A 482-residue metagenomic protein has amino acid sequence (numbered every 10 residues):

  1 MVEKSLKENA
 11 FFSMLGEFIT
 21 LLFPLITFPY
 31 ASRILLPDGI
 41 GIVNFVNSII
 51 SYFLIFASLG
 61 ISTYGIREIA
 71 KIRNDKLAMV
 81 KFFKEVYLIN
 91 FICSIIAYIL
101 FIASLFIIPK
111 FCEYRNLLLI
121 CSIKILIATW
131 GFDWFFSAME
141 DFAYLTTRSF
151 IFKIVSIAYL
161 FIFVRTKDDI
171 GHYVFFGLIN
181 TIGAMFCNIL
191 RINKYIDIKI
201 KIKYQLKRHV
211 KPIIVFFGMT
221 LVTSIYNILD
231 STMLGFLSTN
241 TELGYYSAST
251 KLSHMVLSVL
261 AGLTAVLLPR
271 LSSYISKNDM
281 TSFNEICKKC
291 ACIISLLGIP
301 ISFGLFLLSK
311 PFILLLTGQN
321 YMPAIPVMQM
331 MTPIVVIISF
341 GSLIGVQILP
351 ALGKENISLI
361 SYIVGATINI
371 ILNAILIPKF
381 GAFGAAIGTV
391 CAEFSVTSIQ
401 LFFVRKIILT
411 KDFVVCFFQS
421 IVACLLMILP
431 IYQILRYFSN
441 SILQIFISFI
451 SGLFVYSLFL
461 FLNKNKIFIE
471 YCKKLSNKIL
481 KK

Functional and structural regions predicted by a protein language model:
M1-V2, L6, T146, I170-G177 (+6 more regions): Interhelical loop/hinge segments that connect adjacent transmembrane helices in multipass membrane
S5-T63, Y98, I102, I157 (+4 more regions): Signature of the first transmembrane helix
F18, A57, T63, K84-E113 (+6 more regions): Alpha-helical transmembrane segments of multi-pass membrane transport and lipid-handling proteins
F28-P29, S58-N74, S249, S253-A291 (+2 more regions): Helix-loop junctions and terminal segments of transmembrane helices in multi-pass membrane transport/translocation
P29-Y30, G41-S58, V215, D230-T232 (+5 more regions): Alpha-helical transmembrane segments of polytopic membrane transporters and translocases
S122, T146-K194, P212, I363-I368 (+3 more regions): Hydrophobic alpha-helical transmembrane segments
L126-S149, P333-V364, K406: Membrane-interface junctions at transmembrane-helix termini in multi-pass inner-membrane proteins
Y432-K482: Membrane-proximal transmembrane or re-entrant/amphipathic helices at the cytosolic face
